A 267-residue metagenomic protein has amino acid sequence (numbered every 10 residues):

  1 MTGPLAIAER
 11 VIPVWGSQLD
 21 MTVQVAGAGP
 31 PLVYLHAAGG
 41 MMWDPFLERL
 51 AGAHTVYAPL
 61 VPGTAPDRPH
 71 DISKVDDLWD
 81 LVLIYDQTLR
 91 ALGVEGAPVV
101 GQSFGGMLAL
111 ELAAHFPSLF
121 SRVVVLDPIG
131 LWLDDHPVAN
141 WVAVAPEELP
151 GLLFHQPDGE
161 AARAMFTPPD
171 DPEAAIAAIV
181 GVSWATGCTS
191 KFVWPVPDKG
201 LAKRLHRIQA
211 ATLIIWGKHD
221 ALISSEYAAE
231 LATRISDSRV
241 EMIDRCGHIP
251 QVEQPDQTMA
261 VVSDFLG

Functional and structural regions predicted by a protein language model:
W15-R68: Conserved HGGG/HGGXW glycine-rich cap/lid loop of the alpha/beta-hydrolase fold
G16, Y57-V100, F104, A260: Active-site loop/oxyanion-hole signature of alpha/beta-hydrolase fold enzymes
L110, A114-H115, F120-L152: Flexible "cap/lid" loop of the alpha/beta hydrolase fold
V125, D134-D135, A139-N140, P150-Q209: Conserved alpha/beta-hydrolase catalytic His-Asp/Glu region
L201, A210, S224-T233: Short alpha-helix in the alpha/beta-hydrolase fold that links the catalytic acid
I208, I214-W216: Short beta-strand/loop motif that positions the catalytic acidic residue of the alpha/beta-hydrolase fold
H219-I223: Acidic catalytic loop of the alpha/beta-hydrolase fold
S238-G267: Catalytic active-site module of serine/aspartate enzymes centered on a nucleophile-bearing elbow/loop
